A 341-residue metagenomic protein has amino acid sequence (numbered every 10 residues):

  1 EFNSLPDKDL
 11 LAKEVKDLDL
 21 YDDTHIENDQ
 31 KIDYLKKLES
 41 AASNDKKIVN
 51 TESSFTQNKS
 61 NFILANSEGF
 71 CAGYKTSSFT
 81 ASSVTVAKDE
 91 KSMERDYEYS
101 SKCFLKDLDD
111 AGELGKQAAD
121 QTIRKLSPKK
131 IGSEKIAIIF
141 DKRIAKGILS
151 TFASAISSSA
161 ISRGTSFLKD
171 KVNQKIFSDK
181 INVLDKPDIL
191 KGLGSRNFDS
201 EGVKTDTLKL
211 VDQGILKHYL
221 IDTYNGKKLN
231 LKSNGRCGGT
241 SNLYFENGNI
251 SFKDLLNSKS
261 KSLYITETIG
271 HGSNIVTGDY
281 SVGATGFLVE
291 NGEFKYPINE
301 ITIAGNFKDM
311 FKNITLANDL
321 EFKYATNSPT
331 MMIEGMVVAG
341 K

Functional and structural regions predicted by a protein language model:
E1-R196, S200-V203, D212-I215, E293 (+1 more regions): Active-site bordering "gate/hinge" segments that shape substrate access to catalytic or cofactor-binding pockets
K171-K341: Dual-mode signal for accessory low-complexity, basic/Gly-rich regions
